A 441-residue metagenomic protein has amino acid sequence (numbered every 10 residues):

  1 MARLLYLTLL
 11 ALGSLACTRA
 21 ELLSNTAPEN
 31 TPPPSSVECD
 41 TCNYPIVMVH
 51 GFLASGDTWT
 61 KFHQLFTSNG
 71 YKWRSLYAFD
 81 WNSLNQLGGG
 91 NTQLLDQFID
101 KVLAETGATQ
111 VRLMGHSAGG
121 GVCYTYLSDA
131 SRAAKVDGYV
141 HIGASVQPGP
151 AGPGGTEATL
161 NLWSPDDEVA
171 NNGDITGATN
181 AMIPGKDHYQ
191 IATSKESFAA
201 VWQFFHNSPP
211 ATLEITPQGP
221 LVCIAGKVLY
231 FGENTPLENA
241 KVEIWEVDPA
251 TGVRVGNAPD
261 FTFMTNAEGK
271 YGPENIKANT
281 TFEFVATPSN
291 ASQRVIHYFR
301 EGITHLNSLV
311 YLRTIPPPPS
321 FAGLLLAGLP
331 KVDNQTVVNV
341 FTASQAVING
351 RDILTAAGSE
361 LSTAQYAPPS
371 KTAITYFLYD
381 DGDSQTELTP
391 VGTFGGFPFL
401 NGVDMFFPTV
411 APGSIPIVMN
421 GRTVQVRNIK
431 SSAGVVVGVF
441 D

Functional and structural regions predicted by a protein language model:
A2-L10: Sec-dependent signal peptide recognition, specifically the positively charged N-region followed immediately by
C17-A20: N-terminal Sec signal peptide cleavage junction
L23-M114, A118-H141, P210-T212, P217 (+1 more regions): N-terminal non-catalytic accessory region
T67-G70, G152-A192, V418: Active-site-adjacent alpha-helix of alpha/beta-hydrolase-fold enzymes
W81, G138-G149, S164-D167: Active-site nucleophile loop of the alpha/beta-hydrolase fold
A192-W202: Post-His helix in hydrolase/transferase enzymes
W202-V222: Beta-strand-rich domain onsets/edges
